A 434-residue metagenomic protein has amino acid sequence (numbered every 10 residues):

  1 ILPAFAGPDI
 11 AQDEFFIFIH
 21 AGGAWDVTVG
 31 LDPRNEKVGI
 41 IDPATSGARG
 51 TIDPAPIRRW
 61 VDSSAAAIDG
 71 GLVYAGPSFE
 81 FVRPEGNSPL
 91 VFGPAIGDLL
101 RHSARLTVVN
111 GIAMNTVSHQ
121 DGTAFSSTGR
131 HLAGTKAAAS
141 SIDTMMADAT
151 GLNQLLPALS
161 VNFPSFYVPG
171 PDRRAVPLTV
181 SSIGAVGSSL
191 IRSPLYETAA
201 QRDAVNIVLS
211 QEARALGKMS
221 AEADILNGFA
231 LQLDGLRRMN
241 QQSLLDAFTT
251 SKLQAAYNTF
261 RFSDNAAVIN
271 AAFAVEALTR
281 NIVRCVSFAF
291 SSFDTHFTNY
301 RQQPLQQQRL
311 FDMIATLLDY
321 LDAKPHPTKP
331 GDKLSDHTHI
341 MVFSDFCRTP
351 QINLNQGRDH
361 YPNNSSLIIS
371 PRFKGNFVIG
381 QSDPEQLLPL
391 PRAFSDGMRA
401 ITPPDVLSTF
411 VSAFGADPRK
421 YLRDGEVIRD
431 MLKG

Functional and structural regions predicted by a protein language model:
I1-G434: Ligand-binding pockets and gating/stacking loops
